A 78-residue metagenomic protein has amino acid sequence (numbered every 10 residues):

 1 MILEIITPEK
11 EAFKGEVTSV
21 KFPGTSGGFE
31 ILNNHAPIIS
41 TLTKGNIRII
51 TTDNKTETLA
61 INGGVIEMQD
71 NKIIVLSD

Functional and structural regions predicted by a protein language model:
I2-D78: Compact, glycine-rich, soluble single-domain proteins
